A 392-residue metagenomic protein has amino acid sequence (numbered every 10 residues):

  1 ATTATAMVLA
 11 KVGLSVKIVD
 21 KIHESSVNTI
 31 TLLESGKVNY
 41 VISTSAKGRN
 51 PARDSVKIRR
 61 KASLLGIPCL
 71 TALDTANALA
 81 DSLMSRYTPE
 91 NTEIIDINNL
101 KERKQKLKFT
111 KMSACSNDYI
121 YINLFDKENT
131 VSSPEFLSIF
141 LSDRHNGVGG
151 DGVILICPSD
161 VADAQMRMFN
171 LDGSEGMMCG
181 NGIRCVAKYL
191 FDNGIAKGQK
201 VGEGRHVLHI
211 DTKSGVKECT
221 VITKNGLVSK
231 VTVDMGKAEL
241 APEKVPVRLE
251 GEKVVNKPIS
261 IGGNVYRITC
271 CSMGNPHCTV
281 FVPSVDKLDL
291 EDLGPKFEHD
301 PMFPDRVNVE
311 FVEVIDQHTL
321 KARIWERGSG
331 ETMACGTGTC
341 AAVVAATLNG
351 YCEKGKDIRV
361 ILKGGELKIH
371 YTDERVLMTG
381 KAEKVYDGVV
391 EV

Functional and structural regions predicted by a protein language model:
A1, V19-I30, K101, F303-R306 (+1 more regions): A general structural motif
A1-L9: Short internal beta-strands
V8-I18: Short helix-loop-beta junction
K21, T29-K104: Peripheral docking tails and interdomain loops at the edges of cofactor- or intermediate-handling domains
S45-R49, A238, N275-P276: Short glycine-rich anion-binding loops that position phosphate/pyrophosphate groups of nucleotides and phosphorylated
K104-L227, C278-V392: A glycine-rich beta-to-alpha transition motif near the start of alpha/beta enzyme domains, typified by
Q105-T130, V233, V245-C271: N-terminal, positively charged, Ser/Thr/Ala/Gly-biased leader segments that form transit/presequence-like amphipathic
R267-I268, P276-T279: Selected transmembrane alpha-helices and immediately adjacent juxtamembrane segments of polytopic inner-membrane
